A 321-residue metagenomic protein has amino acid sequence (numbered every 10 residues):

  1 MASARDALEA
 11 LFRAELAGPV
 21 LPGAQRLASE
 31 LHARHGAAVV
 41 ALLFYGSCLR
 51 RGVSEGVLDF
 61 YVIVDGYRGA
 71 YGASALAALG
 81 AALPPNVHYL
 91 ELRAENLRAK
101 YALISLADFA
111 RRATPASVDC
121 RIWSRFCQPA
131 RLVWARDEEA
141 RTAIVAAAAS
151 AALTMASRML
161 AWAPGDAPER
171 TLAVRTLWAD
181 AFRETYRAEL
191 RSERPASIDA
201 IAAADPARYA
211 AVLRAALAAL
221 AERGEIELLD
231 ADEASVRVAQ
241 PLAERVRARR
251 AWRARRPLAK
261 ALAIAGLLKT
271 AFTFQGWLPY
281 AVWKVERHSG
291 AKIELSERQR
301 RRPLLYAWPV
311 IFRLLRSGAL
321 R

Functional and structural regions predicted by a protein language model:
M1-H32, A37, L49-E55, G66-R321: Catalytic core of pol beta-like nucleotidyltransferases
Y45-S47: Glycine-rich beta-strand-to-loop/alpha-helix junction loops that act as flexible
L58: Change "...and in nucleic-acid phosphodiester-cleaving endonucleases..." to "...and in nucleic-acid processing enzymes
Y61-I63: Short hydrophobic/aromatic beta-strand micro-patches that form the beta-sheet surface supporting nucleotide- or nucleic
